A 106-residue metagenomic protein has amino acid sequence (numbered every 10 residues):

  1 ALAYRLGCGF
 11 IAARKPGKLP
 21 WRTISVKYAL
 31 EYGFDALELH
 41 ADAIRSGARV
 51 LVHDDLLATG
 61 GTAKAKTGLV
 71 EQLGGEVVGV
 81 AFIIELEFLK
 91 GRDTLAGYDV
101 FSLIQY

Functional and structural regions predicted by a protein language model:
A1-L6: Short Gly/Thr/Asp-enriched flexible loops that form oxyanion-binding sites at enzyme active sites
C8-L51: Short, glycine/charge-rich flexible loops or terminal/linker lids adjacent to PRPP-binding catalytic cores
D55, G60: Conserved G/P- and acidic residue-centered "switch" motifs that form tight phosphate/ATP-binding loops in soluble
A63-K64: Conserved acetyl-CoA-binding loop-helix of GNAT-fold acetyltransferases
T67-Y106: PRPP-dependent phosphoribosyltransferase catalytic core
